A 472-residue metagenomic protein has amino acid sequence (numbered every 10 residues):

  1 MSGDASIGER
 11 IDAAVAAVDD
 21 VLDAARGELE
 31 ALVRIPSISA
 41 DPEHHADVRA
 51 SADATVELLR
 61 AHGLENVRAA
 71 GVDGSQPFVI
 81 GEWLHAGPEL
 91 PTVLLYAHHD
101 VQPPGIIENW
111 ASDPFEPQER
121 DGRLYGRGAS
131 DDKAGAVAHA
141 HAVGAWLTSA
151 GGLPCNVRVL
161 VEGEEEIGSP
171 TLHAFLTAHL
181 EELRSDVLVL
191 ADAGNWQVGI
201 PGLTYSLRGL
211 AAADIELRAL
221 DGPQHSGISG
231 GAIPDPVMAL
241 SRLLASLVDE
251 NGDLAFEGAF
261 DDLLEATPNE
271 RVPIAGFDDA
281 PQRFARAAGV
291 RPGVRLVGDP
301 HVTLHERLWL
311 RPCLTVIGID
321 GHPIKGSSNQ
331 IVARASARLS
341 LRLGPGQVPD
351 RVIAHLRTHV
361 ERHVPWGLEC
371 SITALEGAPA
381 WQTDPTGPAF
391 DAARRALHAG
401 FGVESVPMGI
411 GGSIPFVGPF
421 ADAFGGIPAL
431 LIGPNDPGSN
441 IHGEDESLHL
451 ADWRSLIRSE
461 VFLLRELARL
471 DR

Functional and structural regions predicted by a protein language model:
S2-I107, R334: N-terminal helical capping/dimerization or prosegment-like subdomains of hydrolases acting on amide or phosphate bonds
V21, N109, G151-G152, T204-L210 (+3 more regions): Short glycine/proline-enriched loop/turn "hinge" motifs that connect secondary-structure elements and lie
P88, Q197-V198, D253-G326, Q330-R334 (+3 more regions): An extended, acidic, His-containing surface patch that forms the Zn2+-binding/catalytic region of metallohydrolases
L90-V161, N440: Active-site metal-coordination/substrate-binding segment of hydrolases, especially metallo-dependent peptidases
L124-G126, D221-G227, K325, I441-G443: Short small-residue beta-strand/loop micro-motif enriched in glycine and branched aliphatics
G151-D235: Histidine/acidic-residue-rich, glycine-tolerant segments that coordinate divalent metal ions
A174, G230-N251: A short core secondary-structure module
